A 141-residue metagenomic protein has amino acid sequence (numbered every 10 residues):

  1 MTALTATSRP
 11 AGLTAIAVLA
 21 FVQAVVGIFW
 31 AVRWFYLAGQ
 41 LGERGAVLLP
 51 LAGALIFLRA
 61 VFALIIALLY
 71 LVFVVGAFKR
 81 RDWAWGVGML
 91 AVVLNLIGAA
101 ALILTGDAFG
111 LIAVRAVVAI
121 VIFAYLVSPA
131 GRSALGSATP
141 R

Functional and structural regions predicted by a protein language model:
M1-R141: Topology signature of small-to-medium multi-pass alpha-helical membrane proteins
